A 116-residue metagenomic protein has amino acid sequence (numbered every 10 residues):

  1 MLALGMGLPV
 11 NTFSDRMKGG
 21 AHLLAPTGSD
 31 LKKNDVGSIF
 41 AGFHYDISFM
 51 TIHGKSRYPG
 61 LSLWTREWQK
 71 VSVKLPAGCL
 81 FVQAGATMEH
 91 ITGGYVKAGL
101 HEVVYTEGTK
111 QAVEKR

Functional and structural regions predicted by a protein language model:
M1-H53, G60-L61, W68-V71: Non-heme Fe(II) oxygenase catalytic core, chiefly the N-lobe of the double-stranded beta-helix
S38, D46, G54-R116: Catalytic core of Fe(II)/2-oxoglutarate
